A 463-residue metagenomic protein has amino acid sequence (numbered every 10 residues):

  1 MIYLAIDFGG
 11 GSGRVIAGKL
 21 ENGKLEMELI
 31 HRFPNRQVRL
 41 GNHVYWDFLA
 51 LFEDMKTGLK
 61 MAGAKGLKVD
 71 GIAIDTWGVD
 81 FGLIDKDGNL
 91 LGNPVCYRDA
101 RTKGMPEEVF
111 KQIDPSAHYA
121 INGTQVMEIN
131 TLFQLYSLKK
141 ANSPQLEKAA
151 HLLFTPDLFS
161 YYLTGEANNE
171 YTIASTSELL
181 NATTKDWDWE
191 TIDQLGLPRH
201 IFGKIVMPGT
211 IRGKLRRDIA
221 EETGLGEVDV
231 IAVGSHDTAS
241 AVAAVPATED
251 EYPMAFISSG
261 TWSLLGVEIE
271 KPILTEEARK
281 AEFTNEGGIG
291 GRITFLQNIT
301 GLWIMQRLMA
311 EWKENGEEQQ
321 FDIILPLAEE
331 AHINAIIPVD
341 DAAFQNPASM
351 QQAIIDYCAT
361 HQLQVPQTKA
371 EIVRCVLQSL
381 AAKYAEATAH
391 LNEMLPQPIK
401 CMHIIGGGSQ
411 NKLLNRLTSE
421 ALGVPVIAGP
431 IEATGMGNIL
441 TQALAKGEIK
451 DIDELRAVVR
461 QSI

Functional and structural regions predicted by a protein language model:
M1-G92, A120, K148, A220-V230 (+2 more regions): N-terminal glycine/serine-rich phosphate-binding loop of ATP-dependent small-molecule kinases, especially carbohydrate
L4-A5, A17-K19, K103, F110-N122 (+9 more regions): Active-site core segments that coordinate phosphate-bearing ligands/cofactors across diverse enzyme families
L40, K60, A64-Y97, Q125-I129 (+2 more regions): Short beta-strand-loop/turn "lid" adjacent to the catalytic site in phosphate-handling enzymes
G41-Y45, P115-Q125, I201: Short glycine/proline- and acidic residue-enriched helix-loop micro-motifs that form flexible lids or anion-recognition
V44-F52, T124, E128, I205-G209 (+2 more regions): Short acidic-aromatic active-site loops that bind/stabilize oxyanions
K68-T76, H151, K204, Q397-G406: Short glycine-rich phosphate-binding loop at a beta-alpha junction
L195-P208, I439: A conserved helix-loop-beta module that forms one wall/lid of the active-site cleft in ATP-utilizing catalytic domains
